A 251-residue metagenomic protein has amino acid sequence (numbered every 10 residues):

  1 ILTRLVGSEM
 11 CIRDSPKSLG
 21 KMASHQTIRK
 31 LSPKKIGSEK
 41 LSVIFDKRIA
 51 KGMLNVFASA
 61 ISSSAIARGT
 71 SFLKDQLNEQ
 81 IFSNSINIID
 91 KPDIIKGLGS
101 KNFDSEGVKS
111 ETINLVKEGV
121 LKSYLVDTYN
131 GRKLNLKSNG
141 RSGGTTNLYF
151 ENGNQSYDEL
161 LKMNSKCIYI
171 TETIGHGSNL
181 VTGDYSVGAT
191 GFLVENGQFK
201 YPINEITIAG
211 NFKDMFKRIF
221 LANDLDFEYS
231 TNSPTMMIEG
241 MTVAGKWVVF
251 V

Functional and structural regions predicted by a protein language model:
I1-I12: Single conserved hydrophobic/aromatic residue that forms the stacking wall/gate of nucleotide- or nucleobase-binding
G20, Q76-V251: Dual-mode signal for accessory low-complexity, basic/Gly-rich regions
A23-L73: Active-site pocket-lining segments that scaffold enzyme catalytic pockets across diverse folds
